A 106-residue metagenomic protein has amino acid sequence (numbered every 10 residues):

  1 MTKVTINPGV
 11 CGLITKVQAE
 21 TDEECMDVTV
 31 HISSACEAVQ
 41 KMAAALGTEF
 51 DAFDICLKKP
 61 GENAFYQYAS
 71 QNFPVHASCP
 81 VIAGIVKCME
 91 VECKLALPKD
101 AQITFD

Functional and structural regions predicted by a protein language model:
M1-G9, A45-I55, E92: Phosphate-binding glycine-rich loops and adjacent basic patches that engage nucleotide phosphates, nucleic-acid
M1-V28: Short, charged/polar N-terminal "headpieces" of proteins
K3, T29-H31, Q102-T104: Ser/Thr- (and often Asn-) enriched beta-sheet segments in non-cytosolic proteins
P8-V10, V81-G84: A short linear-motif detector with a strong N-terminal bias
V10, S34-C36, M89: Glycine-rich beta-alpha junction loops
D22-A83, A96: Active-site- and interface-proximal helix/loop "cap" or "latch" segments in soluble metabolic and energy-transducing
I82-D106: C-terminal charged interaction modules
